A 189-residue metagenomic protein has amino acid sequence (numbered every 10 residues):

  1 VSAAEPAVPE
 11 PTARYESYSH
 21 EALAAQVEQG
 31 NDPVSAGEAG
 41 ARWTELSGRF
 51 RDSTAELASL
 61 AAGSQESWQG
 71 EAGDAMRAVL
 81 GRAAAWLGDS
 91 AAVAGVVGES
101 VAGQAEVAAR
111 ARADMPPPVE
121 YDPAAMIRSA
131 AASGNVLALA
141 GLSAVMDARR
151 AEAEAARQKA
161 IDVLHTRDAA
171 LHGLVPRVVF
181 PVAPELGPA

Functional and structural regions predicted by a protein language model:
V1-T12, A25-D32, W43-A55, A113-M115: Short charge-dense sequence patches
V1-Y18, Q104-A189: Intrinsically disordered, low-complexity Pro/Gly/Thr/Ser/Ala-rich repeat tracts
E16-G37, R77: Short, charge-rich amphipathic alpha-helices with coiled-coil/heptad character
R42-V145: Long, amphipathic alpha-helical coiled-coil/dimerization segments that form elongated scaffolds
